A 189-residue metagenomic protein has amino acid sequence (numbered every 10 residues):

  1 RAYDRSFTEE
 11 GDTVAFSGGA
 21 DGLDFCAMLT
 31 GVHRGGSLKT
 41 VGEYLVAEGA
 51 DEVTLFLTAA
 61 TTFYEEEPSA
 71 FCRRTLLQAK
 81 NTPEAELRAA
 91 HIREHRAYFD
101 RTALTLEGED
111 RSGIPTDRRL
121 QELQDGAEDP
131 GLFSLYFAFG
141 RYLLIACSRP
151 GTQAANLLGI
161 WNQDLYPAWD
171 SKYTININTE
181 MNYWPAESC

Functional and structural regions predicted by a protein language model:
R1-C189: Aromatic-residue-lined binding/catalytic grooves and analogous aromatic/hydrophobic interfacial grooves in multimeric
